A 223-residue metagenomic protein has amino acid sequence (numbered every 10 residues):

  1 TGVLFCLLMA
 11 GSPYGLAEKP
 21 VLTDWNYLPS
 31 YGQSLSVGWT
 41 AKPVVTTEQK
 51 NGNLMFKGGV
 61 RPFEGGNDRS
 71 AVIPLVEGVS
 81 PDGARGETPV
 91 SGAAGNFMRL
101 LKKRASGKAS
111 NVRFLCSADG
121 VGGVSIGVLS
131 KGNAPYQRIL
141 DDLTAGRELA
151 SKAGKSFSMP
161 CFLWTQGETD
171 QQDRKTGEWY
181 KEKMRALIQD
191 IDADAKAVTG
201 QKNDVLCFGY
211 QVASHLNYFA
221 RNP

Functional and structural regions predicted by a protein language model:
T1-G2, V21: Hydrophobic alpha-helical segments and their boundary regions
G2-G11: Bacterial N-terminal signal peptides
L16-P223: Cell-envelope and extracellular/periplasmic
